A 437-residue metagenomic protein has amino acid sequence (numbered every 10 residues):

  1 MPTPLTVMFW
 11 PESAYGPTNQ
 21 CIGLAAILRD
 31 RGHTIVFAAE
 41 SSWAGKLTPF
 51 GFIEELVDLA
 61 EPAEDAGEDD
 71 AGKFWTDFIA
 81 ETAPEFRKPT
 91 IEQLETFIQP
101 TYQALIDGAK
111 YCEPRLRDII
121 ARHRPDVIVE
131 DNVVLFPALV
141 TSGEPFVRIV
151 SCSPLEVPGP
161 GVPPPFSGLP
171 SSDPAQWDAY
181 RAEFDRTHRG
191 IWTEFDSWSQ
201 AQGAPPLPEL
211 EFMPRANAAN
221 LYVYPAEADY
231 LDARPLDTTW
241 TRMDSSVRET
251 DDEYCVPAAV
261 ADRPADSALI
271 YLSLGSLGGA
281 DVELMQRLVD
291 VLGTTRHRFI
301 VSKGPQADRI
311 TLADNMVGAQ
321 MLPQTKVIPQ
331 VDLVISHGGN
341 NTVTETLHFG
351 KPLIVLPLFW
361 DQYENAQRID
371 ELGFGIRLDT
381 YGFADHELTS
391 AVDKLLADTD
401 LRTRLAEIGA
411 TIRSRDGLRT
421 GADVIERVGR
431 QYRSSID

Functional and structural regions predicted by a protein language model:
M1-E61: N-terminal subdomain of nucleotide-sugar transferases
G23-A25, E130, A319-R368: A donor-sugar binding/catalytic signature common to diverse glycosyltransferases and related nucleotide-sugar
I53, D58-H123: Phosphate/nucleotide-donor binding subsite
G67, T101-D178, E227: Conserved nucleotide-sugar donor-interacting segment of glycosyltransferase catalytic cores, predominantly GT-B
V147-Y230: Active-site-proximal region of nucleotide-activated glycan assembly enzymes, centered on histidine/acidic-rich loops
Y224-L333: Donor-nucleotide binding loops and adjacent catalytic segments primarily of GT-B fold Leloir glycosyltransferases
W360-A391, T403: Change "using UDP/GDP/dTDP sugars" to "using nucleotide sugars
D385-D437: C-terminal amphipathic helix plus adjacent low-complexity, charged tail appended to glycosyltransferase catalytic
